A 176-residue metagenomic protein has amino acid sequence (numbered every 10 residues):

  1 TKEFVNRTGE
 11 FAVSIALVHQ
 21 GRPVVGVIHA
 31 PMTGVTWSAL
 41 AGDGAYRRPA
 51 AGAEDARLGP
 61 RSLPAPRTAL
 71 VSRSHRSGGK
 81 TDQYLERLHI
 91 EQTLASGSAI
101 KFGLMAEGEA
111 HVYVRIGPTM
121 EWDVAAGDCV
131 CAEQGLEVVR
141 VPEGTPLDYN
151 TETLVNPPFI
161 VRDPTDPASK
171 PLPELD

Functional and structural regions predicted by a protein language model:
T1-A12: Glycine/serine-rich anion-binding loops at beta->alpha junctions that coordinate negatively charged ligand groups
S14-G103, T151-D176: Acidic beta-strand-loop-alpha-helix segment within the catalytic core of divalent metal-dependent phosphate-processing
V25, H111-V112, C129, I160: Short, Asp-centered acidic motifs that coordinate Mg2+ and/or phosphate in catalytic or ligand-binding sites
R73, G117-T119, V141-G144: Short secondary-structure boundary segments
L104-A106, A125-E133: Hydrophobic residues within well-ordered alpha-helices
E107-V112, G135-E137: Alpha-to-beta junction loops
W122: Acidic donor-binding loop at a coil-to-helix junction in glycosyltransferase catalytic cores that engages
L136-E152: Acidic, metal-binding active-site segment of PIN/NYN-like and related structure-specific nucleases
